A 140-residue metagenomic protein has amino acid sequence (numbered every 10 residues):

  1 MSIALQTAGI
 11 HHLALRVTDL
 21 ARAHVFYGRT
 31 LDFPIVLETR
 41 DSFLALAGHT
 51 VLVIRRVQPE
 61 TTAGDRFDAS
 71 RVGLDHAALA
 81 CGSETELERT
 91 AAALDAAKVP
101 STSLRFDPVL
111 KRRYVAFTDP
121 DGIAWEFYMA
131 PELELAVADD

Functional and structural regions predicted by a protein language model:
M1-A21, L74-L79, P131-D140: N-terminal beta-strand motif that seeds the catalytic metal site of vicinal oxygen chelate
M1-I3, T62-F67: Short beta-strand/turn micro-motifs at beta-sheet edges
S2-Q6, A91-D140: Vicinal oxygen chelate
G9-T18, D65-A93, R113-T118: Vicinal oxygen chelate
R16-Q58: Core segments of cupin and vicinal oxygen chelate
H24-V25, E88, W125: Alpha-helical elements of the RecA-like P-loop NTPase motor core of helicases
P34, R56, A63-R66, A136-D139: A short, polar/proline- and glycine-enriched secondary-structure boundary/capping micro-motif
T50-I54, E60-T62, D121-W125: Short, charged/polar, Gly/Pro-enriched secondary-structure boundary elements
